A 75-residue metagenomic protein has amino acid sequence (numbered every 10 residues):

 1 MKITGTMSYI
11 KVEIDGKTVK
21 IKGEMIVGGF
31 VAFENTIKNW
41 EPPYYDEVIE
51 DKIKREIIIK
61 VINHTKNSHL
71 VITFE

Functional and structural regions predicted by a protein language model:
M1-V27: Amphipathic, interaction-prone secondary-structure segments
V31-E75: Acidic, low-complexity intrinsically disordered segments
